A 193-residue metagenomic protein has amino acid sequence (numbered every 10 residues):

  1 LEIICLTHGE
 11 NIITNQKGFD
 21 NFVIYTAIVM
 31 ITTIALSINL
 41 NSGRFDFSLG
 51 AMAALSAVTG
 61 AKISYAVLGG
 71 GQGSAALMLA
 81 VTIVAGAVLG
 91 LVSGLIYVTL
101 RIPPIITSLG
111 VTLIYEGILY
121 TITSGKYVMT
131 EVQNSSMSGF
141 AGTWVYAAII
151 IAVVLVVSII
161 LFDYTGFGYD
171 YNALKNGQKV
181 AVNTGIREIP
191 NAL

Functional and structural regions predicted by a protein language model:
L1-I12, S42, L119-T123, S158-G166: Structural signal for alpha-helical transmembrane segments and their membrane-water exit/capping regions in multi-pass
E2-L6, N15-L68, L95-R101: Single transmembrane alpha-helix segments in multi-pass membrane proteins
I12-I24, G71-A80, S136-A148: Interfacial loop-to-helix junctions that mark the boundaries of transmembrane helices in multi-pass membrane
V29, A54-V58, G86, T112-L113 (+1 more regions): Residue-level recognition of pore/gate-forming positions within transmembrane alpha-helices of multi-pass
L55-A61, G110-L119, N183: Small-residue-rich segments of transmembrane alpha-helices in multi-pass membrane proteins, especially helix faces
G69-T112: Alpha-helical transmembrane segments within multi-pass membrane transporters and channels
S74-T82, V88-S93, T143-L193: Helix-loop-helix "hairpin" substructures at the membrane interface of multi-pass membrane proteins
L100, P104-T165, P190-L193: Transmembrane helix-bundle core of multi-pass membrane transporters and related energy-transducing complexes
